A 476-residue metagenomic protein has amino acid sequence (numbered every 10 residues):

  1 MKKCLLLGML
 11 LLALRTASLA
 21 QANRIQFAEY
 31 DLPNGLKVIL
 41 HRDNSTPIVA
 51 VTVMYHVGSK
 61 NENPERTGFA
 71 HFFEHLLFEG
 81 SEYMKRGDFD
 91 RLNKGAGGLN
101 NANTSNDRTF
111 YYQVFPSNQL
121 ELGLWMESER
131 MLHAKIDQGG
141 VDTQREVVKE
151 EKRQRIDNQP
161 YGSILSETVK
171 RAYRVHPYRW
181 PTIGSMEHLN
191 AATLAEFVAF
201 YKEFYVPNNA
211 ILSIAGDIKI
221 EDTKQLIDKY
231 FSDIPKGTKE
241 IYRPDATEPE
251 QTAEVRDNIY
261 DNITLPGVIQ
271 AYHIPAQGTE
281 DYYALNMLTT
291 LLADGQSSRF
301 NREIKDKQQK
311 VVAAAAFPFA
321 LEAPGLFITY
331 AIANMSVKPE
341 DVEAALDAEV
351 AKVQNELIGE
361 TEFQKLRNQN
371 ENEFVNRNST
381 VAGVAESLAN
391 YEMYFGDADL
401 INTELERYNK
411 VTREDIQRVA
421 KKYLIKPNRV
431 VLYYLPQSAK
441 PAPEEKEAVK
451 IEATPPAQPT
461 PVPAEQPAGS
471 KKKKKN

Functional and structural regions predicted by a protein language model:
C4-L14: Sec-dependent N-terminal signal peptides
L19-S59, K85-N118, R155-N209, I220 (+6 more regions): Non-catalytic beta-strand/loop surface segments
G58-R66: Short pre-active-site segment immediately N-terminal to the catalytic Zn-binding motif
T67-S81: Active-site SXXK
E79-G80, M131-G139, I358-G359: Short, polar/flexible loop-turn hinges at active-site or ligand-entry regions and domain interfaces
W125-E129, Q225-Y230, V342-A348: Short amphipathic alpha-helices in soluble, non-transmembrane regions that often serve as interface/regulatory elements
